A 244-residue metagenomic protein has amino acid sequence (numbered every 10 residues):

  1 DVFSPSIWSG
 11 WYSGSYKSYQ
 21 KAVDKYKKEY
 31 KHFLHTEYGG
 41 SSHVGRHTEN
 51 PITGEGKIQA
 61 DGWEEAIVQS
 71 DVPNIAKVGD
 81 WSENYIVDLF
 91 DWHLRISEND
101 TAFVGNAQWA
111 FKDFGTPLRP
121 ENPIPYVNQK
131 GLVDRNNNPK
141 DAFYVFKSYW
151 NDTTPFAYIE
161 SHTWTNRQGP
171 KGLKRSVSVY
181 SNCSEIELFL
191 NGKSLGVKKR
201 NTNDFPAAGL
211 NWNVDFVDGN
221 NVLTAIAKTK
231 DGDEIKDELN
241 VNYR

Functional and structural regions predicted by a protein language model:
D1-T202, G209-D218, V222, I226-D231: Extended substrate-binding grooves/exosites of carbohydrate-active enzymes
N201-N203, N242-Y243: A short, sequence-level motif marking secondary-structure junctions
G232-Y243: Edge beta-strands of extracellular beta-sandwich domains
